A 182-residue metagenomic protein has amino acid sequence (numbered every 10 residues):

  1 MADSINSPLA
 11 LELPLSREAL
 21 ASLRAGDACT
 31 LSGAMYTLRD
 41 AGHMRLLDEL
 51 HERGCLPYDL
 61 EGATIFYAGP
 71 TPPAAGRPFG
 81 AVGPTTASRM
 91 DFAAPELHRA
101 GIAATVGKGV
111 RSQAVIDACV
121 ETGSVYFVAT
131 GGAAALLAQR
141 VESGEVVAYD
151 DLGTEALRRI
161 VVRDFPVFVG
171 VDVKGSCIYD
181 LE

Functional and structural regions predicted by a protein language model:
I5-L15: Short, structured beta-strand/loop micro-motifs enriched in basic residues and often containing a Trp
A10, T30, I65, F168-G170: Structured core elements
L15, M35, P70-P72, V171-G175: A broadly conserved detector of short glycine/acidic/proline-rich loop/turn motifs that flank catalytic sites and bind
T37-F168: Feature captures the catalytic cores and cofactor-binding loops of soluble hydro-lyases/lyases that act on carboxylate
A93-A94, F168-E182: Active-site/ligand-binding-proximal alpha/beta "capping" segment
